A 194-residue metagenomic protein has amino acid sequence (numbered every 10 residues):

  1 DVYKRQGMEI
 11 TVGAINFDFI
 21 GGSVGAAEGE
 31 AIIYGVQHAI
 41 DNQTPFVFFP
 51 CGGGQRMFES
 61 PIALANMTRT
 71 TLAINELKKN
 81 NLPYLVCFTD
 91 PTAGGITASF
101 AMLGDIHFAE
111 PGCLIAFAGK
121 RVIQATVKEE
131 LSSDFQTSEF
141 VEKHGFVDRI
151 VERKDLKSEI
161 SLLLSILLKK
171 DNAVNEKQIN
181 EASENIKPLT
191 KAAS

Functional and structural regions predicted by a protein language model:
V2-Y3: Short, small-residue-biased leader/transition segments that mark boundaries at the very start of proteins
E9, A14-A26: STAS-typified acidic loop motif
G13-N16, D41-F58: Short, glycine-/small-residue-enriched flexible loop/hinge segments at domain edges that mediate gating
G22-Q37: Glycine-rich anion/phosphate-binding loops
I40-D41, K78: Residue-level signal for alpha-helix termini/capping positions
G53-D171: Conserved catalytic cores of soluble enzyme domains, especially glycine-rich substrate-binding beta-alpha loops
S161-S194: C-terminal amphipathic helix plus adjacent low-complexity, charged tail appended to glycosyltransferase catalytic
